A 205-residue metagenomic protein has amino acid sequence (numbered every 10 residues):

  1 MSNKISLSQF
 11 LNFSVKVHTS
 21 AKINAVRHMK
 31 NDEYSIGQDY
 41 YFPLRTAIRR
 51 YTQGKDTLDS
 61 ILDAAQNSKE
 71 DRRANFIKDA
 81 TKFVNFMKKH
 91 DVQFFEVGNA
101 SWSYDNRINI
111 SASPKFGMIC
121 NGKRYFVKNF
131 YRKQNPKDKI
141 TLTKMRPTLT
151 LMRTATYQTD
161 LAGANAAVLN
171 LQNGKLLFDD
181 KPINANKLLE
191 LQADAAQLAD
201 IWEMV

Functional and structural regions predicted by a protein language model:
M1-S68: A structured, charge-rich N-terminal accessory region that forms the first stable segment of a protein and links
S35, D39, P43, D71-A74 (+2 more regions): Alpha-helix boundary/N-cap detector
Q66-V97: Acidic-basic catalytic patches of nuclease active cores, encompassing PD-(D/E)XK and other metal-cofactor nuclease
N99-D105: Flexible, glycine/threonine-enriched loop-and-boundary segments that flank and lead into catalytic domains of large
R107-S111, K115-V127: Active-site beta-strand-loop-beta-strand hairpin of nuclease catalytic cores that positions key catalytic residues
N129-K139: Short beta-strand-loop-alpha-helix junction that forms the active-site gateway of nucleic-acid-processing nucleases
T143-N165: Metal-dependent nuclease catalytic cores in nucleic-acid-processing enzymes, especially RNase H-like/related
Y157-V205: Metal-dependent nuclease catalytic regions and adjoining charged, substrate-binding loops involved in nucleic-acid end
